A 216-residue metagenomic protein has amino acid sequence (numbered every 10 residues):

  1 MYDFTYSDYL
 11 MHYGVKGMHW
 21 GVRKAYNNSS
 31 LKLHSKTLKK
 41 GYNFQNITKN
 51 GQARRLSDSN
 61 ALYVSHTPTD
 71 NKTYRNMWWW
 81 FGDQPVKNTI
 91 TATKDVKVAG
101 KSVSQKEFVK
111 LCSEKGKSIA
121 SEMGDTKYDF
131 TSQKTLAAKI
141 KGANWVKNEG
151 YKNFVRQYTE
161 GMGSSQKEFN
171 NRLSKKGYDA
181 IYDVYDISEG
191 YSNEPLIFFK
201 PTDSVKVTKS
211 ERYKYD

Functional and structural regions predicted by a protein language model:
Y2-Y26: Short acidic, low-complexity intrinsically disordered linear motifs used for protein-protein interactions
M18, D70-T73: General alpha-helical segment detector with a strong preference for membrane-spanning helices and helix-boundary regions
L33-Y63, P68, R75-D216: Active-site and NAD+-binding cores of ADP-ribose-processing enzymes
